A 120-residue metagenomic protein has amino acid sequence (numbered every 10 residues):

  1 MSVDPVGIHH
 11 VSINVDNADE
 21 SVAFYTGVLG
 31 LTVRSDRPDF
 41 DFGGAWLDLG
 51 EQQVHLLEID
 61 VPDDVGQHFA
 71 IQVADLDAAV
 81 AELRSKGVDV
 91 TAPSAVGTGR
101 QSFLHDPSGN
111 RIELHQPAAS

Functional and structural regions predicted by a protein language model:
M1-D19, Q67-F69, A118-S120: N-terminal beta-strand motif that seeds the catalytic metal site of vicinal oxygen chelate
M1-D4, K86-S120: Vicinal oxygen chelate
S12-Q52: Core segments of cupin and vicinal oxygen chelate
A23-F24, E82, S108: Structural preference for long, well-ordered alpha-helical segments within the folded cores of structured domains
F40-G43, D63-V65, V96-R100: Short acidic/glycine-enriched loop/turn segments that link adjacent beta-strands
G44, Q53, A70, Q101-S102: Short hydrophobic/aromatic beta-strand element in the GNAT-like acyltransferase core that lines or flanks the acyl-donor
F69-D77, A81: Mid-chain, well-packed structural core segment of small domains
